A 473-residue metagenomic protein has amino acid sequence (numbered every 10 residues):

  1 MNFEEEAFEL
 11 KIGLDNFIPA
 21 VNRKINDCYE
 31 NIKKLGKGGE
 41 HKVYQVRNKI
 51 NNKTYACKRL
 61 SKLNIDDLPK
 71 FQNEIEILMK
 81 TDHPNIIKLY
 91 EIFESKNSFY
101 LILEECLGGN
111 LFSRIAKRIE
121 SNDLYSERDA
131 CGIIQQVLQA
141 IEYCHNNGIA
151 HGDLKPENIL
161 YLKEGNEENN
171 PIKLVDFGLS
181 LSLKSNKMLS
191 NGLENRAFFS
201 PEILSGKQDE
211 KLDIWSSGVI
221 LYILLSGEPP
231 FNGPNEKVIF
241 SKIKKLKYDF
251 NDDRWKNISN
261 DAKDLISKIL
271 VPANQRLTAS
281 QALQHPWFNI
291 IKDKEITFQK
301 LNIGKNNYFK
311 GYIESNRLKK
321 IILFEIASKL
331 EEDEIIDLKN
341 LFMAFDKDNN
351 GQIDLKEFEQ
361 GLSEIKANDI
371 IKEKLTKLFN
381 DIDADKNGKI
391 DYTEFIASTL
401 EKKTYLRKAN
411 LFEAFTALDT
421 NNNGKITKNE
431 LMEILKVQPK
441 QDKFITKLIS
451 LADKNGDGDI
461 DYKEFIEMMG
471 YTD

Functional and structural regions predicted by a protein language model:
I32-G39, V43: Protein kinase glycine-rich loop
K42-K62: Glycine-rich ATP phosphate-binding loop
R59-T81: Conserved N-lobe beta3->alphaC-helix segment of eukaryotic protein kinase catalytic domains
I92: Activation-segment/catalytic-loop signature of the eukaryotic protein kinase fold
N97-N110: Conserved short submotifs of the Hanks-type protein kinase catalytic core that shape the nucleotide-binding pocket
I133-I134: Activation segment signature within eukaryotic-like protein kinase domains
L323-F324, I353-A367, D391-K402, I426-P439 (+1 more regions): Amphipathic regulatory helices of Ca2+-sensor modules
